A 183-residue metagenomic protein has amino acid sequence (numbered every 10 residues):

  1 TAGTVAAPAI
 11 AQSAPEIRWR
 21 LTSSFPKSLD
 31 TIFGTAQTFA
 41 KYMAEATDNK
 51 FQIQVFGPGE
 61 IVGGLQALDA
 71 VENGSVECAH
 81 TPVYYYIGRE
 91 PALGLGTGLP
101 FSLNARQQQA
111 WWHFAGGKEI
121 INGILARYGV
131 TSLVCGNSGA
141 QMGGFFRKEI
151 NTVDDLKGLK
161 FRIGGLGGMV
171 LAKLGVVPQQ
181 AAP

Functional and structural regions predicted by a protein language model:
T1-A11: N-terminal export signals
Q12-A14, Q179: Boundary of Sec targeting at the N-terminus
R18, K50-Q54, K160: Residues at or immediately flanking beta-strands
R20-Q37, P58-V62: Extracytoplasmic "Venus flytrap"
S23, V55-G57, P82, A182: Residue-level recognition of beta-strand->loop/alpha-helix junctions
L29-Q54, M169: Short, polar/charged alpha-helical segment
K41, E72, E77, P82-A182: Contiguous mixed-secondary-structure segments that line small-molecule binding/active-site clefts of soluble domains
E45, Q52-E72, E77, A105: Extracytoplasmic small-molecule ligand-binding "clamshell" domains of the periplasmic binding protein/Venus flytrap
